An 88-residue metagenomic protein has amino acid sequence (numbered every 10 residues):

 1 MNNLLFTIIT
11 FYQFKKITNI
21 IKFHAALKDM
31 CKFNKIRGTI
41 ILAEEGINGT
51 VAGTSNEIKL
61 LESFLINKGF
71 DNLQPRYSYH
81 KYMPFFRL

Functional and structural regions predicted by a protein language model:
M1-L88: Cytosolic catalytic domains that perform sulfur/thiol-centered chemistry
